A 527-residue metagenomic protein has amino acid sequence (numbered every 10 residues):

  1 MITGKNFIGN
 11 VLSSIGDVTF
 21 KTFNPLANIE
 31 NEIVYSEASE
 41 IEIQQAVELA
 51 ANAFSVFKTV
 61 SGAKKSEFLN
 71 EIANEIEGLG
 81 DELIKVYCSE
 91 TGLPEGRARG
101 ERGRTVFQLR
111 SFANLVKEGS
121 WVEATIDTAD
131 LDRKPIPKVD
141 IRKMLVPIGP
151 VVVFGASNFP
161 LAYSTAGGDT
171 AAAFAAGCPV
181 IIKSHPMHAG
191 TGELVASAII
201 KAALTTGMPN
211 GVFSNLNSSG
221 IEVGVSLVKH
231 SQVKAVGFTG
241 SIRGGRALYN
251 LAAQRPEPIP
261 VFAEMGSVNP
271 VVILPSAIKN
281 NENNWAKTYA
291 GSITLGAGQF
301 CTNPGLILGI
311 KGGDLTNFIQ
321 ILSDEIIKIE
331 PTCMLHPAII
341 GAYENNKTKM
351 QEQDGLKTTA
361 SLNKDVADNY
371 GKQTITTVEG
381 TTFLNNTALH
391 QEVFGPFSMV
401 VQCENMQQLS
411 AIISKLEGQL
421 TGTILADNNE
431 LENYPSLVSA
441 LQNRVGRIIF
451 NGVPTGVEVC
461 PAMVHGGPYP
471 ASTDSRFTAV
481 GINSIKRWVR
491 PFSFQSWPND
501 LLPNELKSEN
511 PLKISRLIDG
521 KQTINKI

Functional and structural regions predicted by a protein language model:
M1-V139, K526: N-terminal Rossmann-like NAD(P)+-binding subdomain of aldehyde/semialdehyde dehydrogenases
T3, I15, K287, G309-L420: NAD(P)-dependent aldehyde/semialdehyde dehydrogenase
E42, E222-V223, Q408: Short acidic active-site motifs
A51-F54, K58, A73-G80, I84-Y87 (+19 more regions): Structural signal for hydrophobic packing residues in well-ordered secondary-structure cores of soluble enzyme domains
F68, A176-T191, V212, E257-L274 (+5 more regions): Short loop-to-beta-strand entry elements in the cores of soluble alpha/beta enzymes
S120-A290, K311-T316, N525: Rossmann-like NAD(P) dinucleotide-binding subdomain of oxidoreductase/dehydrogenase enzymes
V366-N369, M406, A411-L502, I524: C-terminal core of ALDH-fold dehydrogenases
